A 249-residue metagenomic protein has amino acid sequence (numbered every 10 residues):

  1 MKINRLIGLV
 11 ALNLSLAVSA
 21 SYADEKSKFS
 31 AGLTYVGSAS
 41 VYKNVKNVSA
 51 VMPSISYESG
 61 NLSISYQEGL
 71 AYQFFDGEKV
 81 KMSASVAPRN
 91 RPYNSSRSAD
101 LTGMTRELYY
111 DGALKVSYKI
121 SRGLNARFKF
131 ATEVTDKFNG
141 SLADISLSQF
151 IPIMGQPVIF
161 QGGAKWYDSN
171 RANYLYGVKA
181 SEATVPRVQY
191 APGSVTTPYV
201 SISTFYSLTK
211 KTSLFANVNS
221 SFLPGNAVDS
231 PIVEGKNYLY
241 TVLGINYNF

Functional and structural regions predicted by a protein language model:
M1-K28, N44: Cleavable N-terminal export/targeting peptides
A23-Y72, K81, P92, A172: Short glycine/proline- and aromatic-enriched beta-strand/turn motifs that initiate or cap beta-hairpins
S27, N47-P53, E78, R106-G112 (+4 more regions): Residues that define the transmembrane beta-barrel architecture of outer-membrane proteins
F29, N61-I64, V80, R122-A126 (+2 more regions): Repeated loop/turn-to-beta-strand initiation elements of outer-membrane beta-barrel proteins
A31-G37, Y66-E68, A84-P88, F128-T132 (+2 more regions): Transmembrane beta-barrel strands of outer-membrane/channel proteins
T34, S56-E58, Q73, A113-K119 (+4 more regions): Transmembrane beta-barrel domains of outer membrane proteins
Y35-S38, S96-A99, K129-F130, E182-V188 (+1 more regions): Extracytoplasmic loops and strand-loop junctions of Gram-negative outer membrane beta-barrel proteins
Q73, V134, F138-F215, N219-A227 (+2 more regions): Outer-membrane beta-barrel transmembrane domain signature
